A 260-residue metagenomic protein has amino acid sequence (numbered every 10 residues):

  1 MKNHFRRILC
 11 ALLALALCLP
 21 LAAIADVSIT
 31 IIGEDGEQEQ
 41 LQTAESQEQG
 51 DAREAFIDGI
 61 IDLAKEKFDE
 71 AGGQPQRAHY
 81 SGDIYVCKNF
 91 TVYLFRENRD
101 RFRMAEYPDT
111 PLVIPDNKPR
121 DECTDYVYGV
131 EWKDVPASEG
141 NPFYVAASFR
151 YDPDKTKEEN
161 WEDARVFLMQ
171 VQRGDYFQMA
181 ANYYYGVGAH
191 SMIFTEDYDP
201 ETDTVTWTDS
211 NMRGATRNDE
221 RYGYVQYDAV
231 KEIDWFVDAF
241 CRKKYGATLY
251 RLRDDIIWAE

Functional and structural regions predicted by a protein language model:
M1-T30: Gram-positive cell-envelope targeting signals
I29-S138: N-terminal capping segments
G33-E37, D83, T156, D203 (+2 more regions): Intrinsic-disorder/low-complexity loop/linker signature
E54, T204-V205, G246: A residue-level signal for beta-strand positions that form part of recognition/binding surfaces within mature
T110-R217: ...with weaker cross-activation on analogous glycine-rich loops/strands in unrelated enzymes
E220-E260: Low-complexity, Gly/Ser/Thr/Pro-rich intrinsically disordered linker/tail segments
